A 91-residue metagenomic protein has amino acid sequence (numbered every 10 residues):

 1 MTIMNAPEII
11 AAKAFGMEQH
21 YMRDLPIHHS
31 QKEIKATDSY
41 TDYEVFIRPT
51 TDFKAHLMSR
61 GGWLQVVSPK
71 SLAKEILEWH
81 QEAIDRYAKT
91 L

Functional and structural regions predicted by a protein language model:
M1-L91: Polybasic (Lys/Arg-rich)
